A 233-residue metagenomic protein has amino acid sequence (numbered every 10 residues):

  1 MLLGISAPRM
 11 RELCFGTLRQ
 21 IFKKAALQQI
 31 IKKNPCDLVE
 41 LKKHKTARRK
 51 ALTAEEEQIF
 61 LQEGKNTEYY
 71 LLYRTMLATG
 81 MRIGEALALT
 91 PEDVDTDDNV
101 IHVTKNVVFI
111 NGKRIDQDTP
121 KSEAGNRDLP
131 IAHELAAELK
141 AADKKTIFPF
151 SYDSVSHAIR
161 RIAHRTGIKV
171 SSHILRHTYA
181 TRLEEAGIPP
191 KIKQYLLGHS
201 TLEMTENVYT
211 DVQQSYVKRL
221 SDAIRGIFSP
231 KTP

Functional and structural regions predicted by a protein language model:
M1-I30, T46, I147-S154, I168-I174: N-terminal core-binding DNA-recognition domain of tyrosine site-specific recombinases/integrases
L2, G16, M76-A78, E184-E185: Short amphipathic helical patch at the helix-1/turn junction of helix-turn-helix
P8, E12, L27, I31-K33 (+2 more regions): Basic, Lys/Arg- and aromatic-enriched nucleic-acid-binding interface segment
P8, Q62-T67, T79, L129 (+1 more regions): Short, basic (Lys/Arg/His-rich) helix/loop patches that form interaction surfaces in the mid-to-C-terminal regions
L72-T75, L135, A180: Short alpha-helical "packing" element that flanks the helix-turn-helix/winged-helix DNA-binding module
D98, N111, Q117-L135, D222-P233: C-terminal secondary-structure termini that scaffold catalytic or DNA-interacting sites
V107, A136, L197-D222: Catalytic-site neighborhood detector that most strongly recognizes the C-terminal catalytic loop/helix of tyrosine
